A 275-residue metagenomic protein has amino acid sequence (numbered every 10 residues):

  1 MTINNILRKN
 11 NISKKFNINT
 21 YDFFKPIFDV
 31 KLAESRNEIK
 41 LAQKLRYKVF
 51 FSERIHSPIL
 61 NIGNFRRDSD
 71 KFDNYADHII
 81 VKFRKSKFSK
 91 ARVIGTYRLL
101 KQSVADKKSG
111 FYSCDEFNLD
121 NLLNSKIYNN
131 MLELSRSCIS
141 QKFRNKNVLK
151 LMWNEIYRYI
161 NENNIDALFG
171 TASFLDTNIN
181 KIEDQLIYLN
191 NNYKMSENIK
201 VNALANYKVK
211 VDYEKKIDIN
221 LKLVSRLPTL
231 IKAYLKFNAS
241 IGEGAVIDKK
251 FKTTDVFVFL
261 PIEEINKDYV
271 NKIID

Functional and structural regions predicted by a protein language model:
M1-K25: Short acidic N-proximal helix/loop "leader" segments that mark the beginning of a domain or an inter-domain linker
I12-I18, F50-L60, K181, K208-Y213: Short, positively charged
I18-I94, R98-S103: Short amphipathic alpha-helix that is part of the acyltransferase structural core
F83-S86, S103, K142-F143, I262-I265: Short loop segments at secondary-structure junctions
L99-A239, A245-I247, K252-T253: Acyl-donor binding region in acyl/amide transferases
K252-E264: C-terminal "cap" of GNAT-fold acetyltransferases
V270-N271: Long, contiguous binding/interaction regions
